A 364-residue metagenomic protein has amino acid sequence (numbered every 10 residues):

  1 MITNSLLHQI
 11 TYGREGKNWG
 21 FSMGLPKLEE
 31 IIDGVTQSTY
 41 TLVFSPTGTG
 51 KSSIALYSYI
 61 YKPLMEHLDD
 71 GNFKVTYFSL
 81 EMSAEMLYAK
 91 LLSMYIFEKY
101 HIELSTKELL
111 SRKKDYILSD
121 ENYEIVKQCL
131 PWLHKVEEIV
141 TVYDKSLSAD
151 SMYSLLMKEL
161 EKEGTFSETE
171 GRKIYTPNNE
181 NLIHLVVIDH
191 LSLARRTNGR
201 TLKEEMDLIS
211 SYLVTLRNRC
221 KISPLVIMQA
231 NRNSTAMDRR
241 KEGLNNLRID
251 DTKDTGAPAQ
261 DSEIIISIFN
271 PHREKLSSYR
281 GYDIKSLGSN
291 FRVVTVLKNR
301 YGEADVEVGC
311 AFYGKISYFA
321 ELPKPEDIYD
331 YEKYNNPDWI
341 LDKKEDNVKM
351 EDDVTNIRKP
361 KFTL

Functional and structural regions predicted by a protein language model:
M1-S38, L133-V136, V294, K359: Core recognition of P-loop NTPase motor domains used across DNA-transaction enzymes
I2, H101-E103, L130-L133, D150 (+3 more regions): C-terminal regions of RecA-like/P-loop NTPase motor modules
H8, Y12, M23, E30 (+4 more regions): Cytosolic-facing regulatory segments adjacent to core modules
T36-T41, F73: Pre-Walker A (Motif I) flank of P-loop NTPase domains
F44-S45: The Walker A (P-loop) glycine that initiates the GxxxxGKT/S ATP-binding motif of P-loop NTPases
G50: Conserved glycine(s) of the Walker
I54-S58: Hydrophobic positions on the alpha1 helix immediately C-terminal to the Walker A/P-loop
T76, R172-V214: Helical hairpin unit composed of two closely spaced alpha helices linked by a short loop
